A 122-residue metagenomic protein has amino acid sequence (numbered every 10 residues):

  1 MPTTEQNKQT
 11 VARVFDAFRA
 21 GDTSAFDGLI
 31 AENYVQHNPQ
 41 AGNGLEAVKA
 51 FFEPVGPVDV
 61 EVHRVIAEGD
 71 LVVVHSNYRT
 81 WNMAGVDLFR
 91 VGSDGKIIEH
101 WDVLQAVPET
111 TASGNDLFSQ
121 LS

Functional and structural regions predicted by a protein language model:
M1-S122: C-terminal and inter-domain tail/linker signature
